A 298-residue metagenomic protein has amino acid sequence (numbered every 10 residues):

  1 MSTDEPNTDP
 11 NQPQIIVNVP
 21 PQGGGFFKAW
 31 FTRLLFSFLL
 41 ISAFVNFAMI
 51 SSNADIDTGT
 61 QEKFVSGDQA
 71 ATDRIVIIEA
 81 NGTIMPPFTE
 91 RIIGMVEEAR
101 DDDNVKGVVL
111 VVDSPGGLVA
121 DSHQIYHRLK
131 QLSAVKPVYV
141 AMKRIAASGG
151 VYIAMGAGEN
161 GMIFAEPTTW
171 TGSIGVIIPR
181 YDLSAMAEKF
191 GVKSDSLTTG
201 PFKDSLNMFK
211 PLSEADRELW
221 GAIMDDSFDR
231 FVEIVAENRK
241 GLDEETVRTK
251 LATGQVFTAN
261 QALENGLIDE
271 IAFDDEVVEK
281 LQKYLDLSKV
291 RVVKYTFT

Functional and structural regions predicted by a protein language model:
M1-V140, I145-V151, A157-E166, I177-T298: N-terminal organellar transit peptides
T169: Short beta-strand-to-loop element that shapes/binds the nucleotide-sugar donor at the catalytic cleft/hinge
S173-I174: Extracytoplasmic ligand-binding site segments that recognize negatively charged/polar headgroups
